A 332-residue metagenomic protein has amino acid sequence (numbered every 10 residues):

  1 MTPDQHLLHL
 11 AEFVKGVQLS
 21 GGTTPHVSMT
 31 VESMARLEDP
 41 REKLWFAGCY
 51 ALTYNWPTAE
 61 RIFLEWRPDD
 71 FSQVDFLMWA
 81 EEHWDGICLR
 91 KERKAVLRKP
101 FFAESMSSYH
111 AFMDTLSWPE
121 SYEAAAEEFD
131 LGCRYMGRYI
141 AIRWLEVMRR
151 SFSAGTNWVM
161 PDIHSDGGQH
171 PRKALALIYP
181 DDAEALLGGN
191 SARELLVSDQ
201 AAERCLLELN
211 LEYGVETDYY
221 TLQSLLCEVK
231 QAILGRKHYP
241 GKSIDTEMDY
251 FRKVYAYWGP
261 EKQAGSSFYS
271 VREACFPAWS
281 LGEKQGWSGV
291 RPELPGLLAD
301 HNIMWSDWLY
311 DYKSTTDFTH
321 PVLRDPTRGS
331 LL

Functional and structural regions predicted by a protein language model:
M1-S33, P119-E123, I142, E146-L332: C-terminal accessory module of base-excision DNA glycosylases/AP lyases that mediates lesion recognition and DNA
T2-F71, D75, M113-R134: Extended, structured, electrostatic nucleic-acid-contact surfaces
Q5, E38, E92-S107, V197-Q200 (+1 more regions): Alpha-helix boundary/N-cap detector
L37-R41, F46, C88, W308 (+1 more regions): Catalytic cores of glycan-processing enzymes that make or break glycosidic bonds
R41, I62, D75, A80 (+6 more regions): Acidic, low-complexity intrinsically disordered regions
R61-A95: Short loop/hinge segments at the start of secondary-structure elements
W84-R134: Helix-hairpin-helix/helix-loop-helix acidic hairpins
